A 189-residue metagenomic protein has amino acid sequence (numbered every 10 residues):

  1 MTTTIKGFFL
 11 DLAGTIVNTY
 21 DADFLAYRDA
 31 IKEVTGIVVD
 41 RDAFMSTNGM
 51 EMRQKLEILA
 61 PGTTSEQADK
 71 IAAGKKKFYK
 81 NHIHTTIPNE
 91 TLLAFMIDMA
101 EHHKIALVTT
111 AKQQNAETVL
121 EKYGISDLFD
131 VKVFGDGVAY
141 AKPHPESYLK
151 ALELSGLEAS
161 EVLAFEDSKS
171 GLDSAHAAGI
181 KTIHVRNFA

Functional and structural regions predicted by a protein language model:
M1-K6, I97, Q113, E117-A189: Asp-based, Mg2+/Mn2+-dependent phosphohydrolase catalytic module
T3-A94, E101: N-terminal helical cap/lid subdomain that shapes the substrate entry/recognition surface in HAD-like hydrolases
I16, H84, K104-I105, D136 (+1 more regions): A generic structural signal for short
H102-H103, G179: Glycine-centered short loops/turns at secondary-structure junctions
T109: Conserved phosphate-coupling serine/threonine residues in phosphotransfer and NTP-handling enzymes
